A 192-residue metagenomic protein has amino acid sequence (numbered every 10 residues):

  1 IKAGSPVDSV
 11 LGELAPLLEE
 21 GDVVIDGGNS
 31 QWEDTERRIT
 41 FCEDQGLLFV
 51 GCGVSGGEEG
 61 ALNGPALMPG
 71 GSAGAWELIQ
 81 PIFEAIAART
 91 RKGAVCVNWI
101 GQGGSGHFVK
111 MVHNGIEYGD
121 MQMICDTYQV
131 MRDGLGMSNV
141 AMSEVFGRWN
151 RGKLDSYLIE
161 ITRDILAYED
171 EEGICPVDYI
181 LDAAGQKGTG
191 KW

Functional and structural regions predicted by a protein language model:
I1-K2, G28: Glycine-rich, N-terminal phosphate-binding loop of Rossmann-like dinucleotide-binding domains
P6-G12, I25, Q31-S143, R151-I174: Rossmann-fold dinucleotide-binding core
A15: Intrinsically disordered, low-complexity terminal tails/loops enriched in metal-binding residues
V177-W192: A conserved active-site cap/scaffold subdomain adjacent to cofactor or substrate pockets
